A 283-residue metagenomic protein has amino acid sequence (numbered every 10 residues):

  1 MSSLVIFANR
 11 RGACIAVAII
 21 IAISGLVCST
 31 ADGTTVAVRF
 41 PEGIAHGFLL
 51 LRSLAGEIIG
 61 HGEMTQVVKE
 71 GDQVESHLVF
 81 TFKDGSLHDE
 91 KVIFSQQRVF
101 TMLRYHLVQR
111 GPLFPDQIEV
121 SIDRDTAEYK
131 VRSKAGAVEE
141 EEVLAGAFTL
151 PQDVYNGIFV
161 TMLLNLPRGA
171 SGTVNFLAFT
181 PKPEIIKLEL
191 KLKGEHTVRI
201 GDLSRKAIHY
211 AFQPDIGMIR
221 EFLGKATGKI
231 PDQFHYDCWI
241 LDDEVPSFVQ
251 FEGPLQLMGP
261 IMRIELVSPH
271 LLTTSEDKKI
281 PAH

Functional and structural regions predicted by a protein language model:
S2-V17: Bacterial N-terminal signal peptides that target proteins for export
S3-I6, G25, V143, T149: Acidic/proline-rich low-complexity IDRs
I15-G25: Bacterial N-terminal signal peptides
I23-T35: Bacterial Sec-dependent signal peptides at the C-terminal "C-region" and cleavage site
D32-R124, G172-H283: Acidic, serine/threonine-rich low-complexity disordered tracts
A127-Y129: Mixed-charge (acidic/basic) macromolecular-recognition segments
S133-A170: Surface-exposed beta-loop interaction hotspot
